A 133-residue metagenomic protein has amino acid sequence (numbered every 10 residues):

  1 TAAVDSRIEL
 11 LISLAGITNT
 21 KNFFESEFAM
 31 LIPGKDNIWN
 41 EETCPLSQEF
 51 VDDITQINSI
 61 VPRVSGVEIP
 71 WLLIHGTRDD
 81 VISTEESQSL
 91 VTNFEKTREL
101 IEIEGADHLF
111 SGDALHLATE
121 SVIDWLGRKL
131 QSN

Functional and structural regions predicted by a protein language model:
T1-E49: Hydrolase active-site cap/lid region
P45-R63: Active-site nucleophile elbow and catalytic-triad environment of alpha/beta-hydrolase enzymes
D53, S89, L117, S121-W125: Alpha-helical elements of Rossmann-like donor-binding domains used by nucleotide-donor carbohydrate transfer enzymes
G66-E68, L73-H75, D79: Short beta-strand/loop motif that positions the catalytic acidic residue of the alpha/beta-hydrolase fold
I69, S83-T92: Short alpha-helix in the alpha/beta-hydrolase fold that links the catalytic acid
T92-L109: Catalytic histidine neighborhood in serine/cysteine hydrolases with alpha/beta-hydrolase-type architecture
A106-T119: Catalytic histidine-centered segment of alpha/beta-hydrolase-like enzymes
G127-N133: Alpha/beta-hydrolase-fold serine-hydrolase catalytic core, especially in secreted/extracellular enzymes
